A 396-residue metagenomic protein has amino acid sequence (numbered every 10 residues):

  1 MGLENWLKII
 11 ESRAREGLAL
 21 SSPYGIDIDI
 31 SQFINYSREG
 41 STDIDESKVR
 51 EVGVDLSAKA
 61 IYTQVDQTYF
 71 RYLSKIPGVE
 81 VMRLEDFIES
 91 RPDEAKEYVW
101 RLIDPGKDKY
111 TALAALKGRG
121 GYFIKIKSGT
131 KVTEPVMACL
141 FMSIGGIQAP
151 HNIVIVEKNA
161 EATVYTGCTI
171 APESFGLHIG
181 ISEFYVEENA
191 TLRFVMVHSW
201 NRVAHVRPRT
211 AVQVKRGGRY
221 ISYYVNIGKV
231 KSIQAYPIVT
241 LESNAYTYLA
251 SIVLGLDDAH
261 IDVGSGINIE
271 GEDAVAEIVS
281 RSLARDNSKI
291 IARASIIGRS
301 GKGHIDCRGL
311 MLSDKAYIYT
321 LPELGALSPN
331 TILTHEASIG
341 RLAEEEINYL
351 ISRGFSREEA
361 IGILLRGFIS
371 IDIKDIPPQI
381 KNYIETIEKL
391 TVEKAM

Functional and structural regions predicted by a protein language model:
M1-G106, Y110-L113, K117: Long, low-complexity, mixed-charge
S12-S21, F368-P378: Short arginine-rich
W100-N348, S352-F355, I369-S370, D375-M396: Conserved beta-strand/loop scaffold segments within soluble protein domains that form the structured core and edges
